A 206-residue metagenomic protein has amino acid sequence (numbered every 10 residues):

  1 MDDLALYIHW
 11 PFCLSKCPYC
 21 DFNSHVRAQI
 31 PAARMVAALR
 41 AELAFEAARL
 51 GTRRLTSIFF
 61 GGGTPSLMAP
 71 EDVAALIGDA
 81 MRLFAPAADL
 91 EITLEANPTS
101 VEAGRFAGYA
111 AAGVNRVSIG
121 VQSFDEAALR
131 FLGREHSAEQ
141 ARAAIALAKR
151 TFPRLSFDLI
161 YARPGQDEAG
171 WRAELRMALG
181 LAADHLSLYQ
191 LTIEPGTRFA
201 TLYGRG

Functional and structural regions predicted by a protein language model:
M1, C20-F22, A96: Intrinsic-disorder/low-complexity regions
M1-L6, L50-R53: N-terminal [4Fe-4S]-dependent radical SAM core
D3-A5, C17, E91: Structural motif
L6-I8, I119: Short beta-strand motif preference
W10-P11, K149: Short glycine/proline-enriched loop/turn "hinge" motifs that connect secondary-structure elements and lie
P11-S24: Local cysteine-cluster metal-coordination motifs and their immediate loop/turn environment, predominantly Fe-S cluster
S24-R49, R53-G206: Conserved non-cysteine loop/helix-boundary elements of the Radical SAM core domain that shape
